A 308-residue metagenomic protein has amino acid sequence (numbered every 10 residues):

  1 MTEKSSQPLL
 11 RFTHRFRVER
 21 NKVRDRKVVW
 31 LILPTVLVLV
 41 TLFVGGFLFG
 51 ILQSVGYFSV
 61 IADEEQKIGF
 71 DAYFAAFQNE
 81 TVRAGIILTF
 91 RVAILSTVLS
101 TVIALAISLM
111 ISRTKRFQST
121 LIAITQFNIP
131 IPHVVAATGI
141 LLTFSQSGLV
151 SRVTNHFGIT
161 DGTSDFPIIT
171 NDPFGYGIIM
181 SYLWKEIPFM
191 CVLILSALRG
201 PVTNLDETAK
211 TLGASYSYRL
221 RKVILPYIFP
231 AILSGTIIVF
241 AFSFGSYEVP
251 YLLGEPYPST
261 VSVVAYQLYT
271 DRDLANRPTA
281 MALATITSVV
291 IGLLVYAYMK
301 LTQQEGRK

Functional and structural regions predicted by a protein language model:
M1-L33, R116-Q118, A297-K308: Transmembrane alpha-helical segments of polytopic membrane transport and secretion proteins
K22-K27, Y73-A75, F244, Y251-L293 (+1 more regions): Interhelical loop and adjacent transmembrane-helix boundary motif in polytopic membrane transport permeases
P34-V44, F127, I131, M180 (+5 more regions): Transmembrane alpha-helices
F43-E80, G148, F157, G254-P256 (+1 more regions): Short membrane-interfacial helix/loop motifs at transmembrane-helix boundaries
G56, L195-L205, P278-K308: C-terminal transmembrane helix and the adjacent membrane-cytosol boundary/short C-terminal tail of inner/organellar
E80-R113, A123: Transmembrane alpha-helix signature in integral membrane proteins
T138-L183, L253-Y257: Membrane-interfacial helix termini and adjacent extracytoplasmic/periplasmic loops of multi-pass transporters
S164-K210: Membrane-cytosol interface at the C-terminal ends of specific transmembrane alpha-helices in multi-pass membrane
